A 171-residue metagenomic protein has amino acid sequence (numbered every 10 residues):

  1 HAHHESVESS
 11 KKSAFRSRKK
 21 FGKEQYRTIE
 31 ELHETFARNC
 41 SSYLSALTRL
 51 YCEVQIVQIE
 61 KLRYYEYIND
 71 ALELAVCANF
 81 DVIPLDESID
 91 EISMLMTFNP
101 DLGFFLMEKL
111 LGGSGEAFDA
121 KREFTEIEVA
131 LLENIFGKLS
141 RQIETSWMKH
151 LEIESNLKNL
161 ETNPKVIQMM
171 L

Functional and structural regions predicted by a protein language model:
H1-L171: N-terminal auxiliary interaction/assembly segments of multi-subunit proteins
